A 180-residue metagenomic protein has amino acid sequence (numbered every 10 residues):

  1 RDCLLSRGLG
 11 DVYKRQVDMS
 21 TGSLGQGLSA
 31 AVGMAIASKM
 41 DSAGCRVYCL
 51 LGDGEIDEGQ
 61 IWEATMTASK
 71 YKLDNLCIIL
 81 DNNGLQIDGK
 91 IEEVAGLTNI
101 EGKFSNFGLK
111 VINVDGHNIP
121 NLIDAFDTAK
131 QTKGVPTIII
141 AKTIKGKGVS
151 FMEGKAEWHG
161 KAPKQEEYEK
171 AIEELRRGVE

Functional and structural regions predicted by a protein language model:
D2-Y13: Single conserved hydrophobic/aromatic residue that forms the stacking wall/gate of nucleotide- or nucleobase-binding
D11-E180: Glycine-rich ThDP/TPP pyrophosphate-binding loop and its adjacent helix/strand module within ThDP-dependent enzymes
